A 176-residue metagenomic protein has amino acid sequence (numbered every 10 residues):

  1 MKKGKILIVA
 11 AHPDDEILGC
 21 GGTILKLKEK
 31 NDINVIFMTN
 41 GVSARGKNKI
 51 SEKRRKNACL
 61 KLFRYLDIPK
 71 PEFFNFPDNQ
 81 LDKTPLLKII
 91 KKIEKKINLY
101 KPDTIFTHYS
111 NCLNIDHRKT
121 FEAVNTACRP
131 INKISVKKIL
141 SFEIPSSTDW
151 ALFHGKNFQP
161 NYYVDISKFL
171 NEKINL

Functional and structural regions predicted by a protein language model:
M1-V9, K26-E29, K47-K53, K61-Y65 (+2 more regions): Metal-dependent de-N-acetylase/amidase catalytic core
I8-I17: Short, glycine-rich nucleotide/cofactor-binding loops
A11, M38-N40, I144: Cofactor-binding loop segments of dinucleotide-utilizing enzymes, especially the Rossmann-like FAD- and NAD(P)+-binding
I17-L18, I115: Short N-terminal helix/helix-N-cap motif within the alpha/beta-hydrolase-1
L18-I36: Histidine-anchored nucleotide/phosphate-binding helix
F37-M38, F73-P77: Short glycine-rich catalytic loops that host catalytic nucleophiles or stabilize transition states across multiple
